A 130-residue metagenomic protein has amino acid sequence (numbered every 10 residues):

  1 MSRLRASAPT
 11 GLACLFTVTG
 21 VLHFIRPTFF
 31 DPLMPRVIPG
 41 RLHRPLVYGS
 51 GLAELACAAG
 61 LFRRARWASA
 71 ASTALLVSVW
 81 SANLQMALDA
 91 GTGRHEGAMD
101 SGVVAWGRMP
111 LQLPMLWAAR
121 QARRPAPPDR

Functional and structural regions predicted by a protein language model:
M1-R130: Short amphipathic, positively biased membrane-proximal segments that drive organelle/inner-membrane targeting
